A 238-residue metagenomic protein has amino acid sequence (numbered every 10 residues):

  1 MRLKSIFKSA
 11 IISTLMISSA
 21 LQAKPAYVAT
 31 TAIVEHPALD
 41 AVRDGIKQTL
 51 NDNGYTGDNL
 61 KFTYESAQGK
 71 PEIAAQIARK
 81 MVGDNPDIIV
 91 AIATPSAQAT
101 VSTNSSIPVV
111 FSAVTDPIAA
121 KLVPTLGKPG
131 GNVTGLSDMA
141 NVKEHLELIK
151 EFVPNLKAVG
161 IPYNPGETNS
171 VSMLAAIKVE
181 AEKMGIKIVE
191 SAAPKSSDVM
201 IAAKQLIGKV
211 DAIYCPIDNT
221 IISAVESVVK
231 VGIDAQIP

Functional and structural regions predicted by a protein language model:
R2-K8, A23-P238: Short hydrophobic alpha-helices and adjacent helix-cap/hinge residues
S9-S18: Bacterial N-terminal signal peptides
